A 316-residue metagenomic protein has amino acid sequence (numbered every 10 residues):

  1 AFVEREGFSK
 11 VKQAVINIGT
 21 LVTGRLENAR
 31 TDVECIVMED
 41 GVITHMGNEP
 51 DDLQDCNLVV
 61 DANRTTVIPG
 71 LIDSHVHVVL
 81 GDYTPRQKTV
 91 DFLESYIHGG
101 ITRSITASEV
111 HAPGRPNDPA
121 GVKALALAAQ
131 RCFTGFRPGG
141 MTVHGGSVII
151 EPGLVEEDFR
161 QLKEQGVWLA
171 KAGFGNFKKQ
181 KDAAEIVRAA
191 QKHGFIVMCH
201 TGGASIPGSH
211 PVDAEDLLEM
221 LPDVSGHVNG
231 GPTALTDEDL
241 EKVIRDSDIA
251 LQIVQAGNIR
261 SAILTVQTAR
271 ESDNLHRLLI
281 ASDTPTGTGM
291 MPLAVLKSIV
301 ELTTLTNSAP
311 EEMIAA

Functional and structural regions predicted by a protein language model:
A1-L53: N-terminal metal-binding scaffold of metallo-dependent hydrolase/deaminase domains
A14, G70-I72, V197-M198, I280: Residue-level marker for buried hydrophobic side chains located in beta-strands that build the well-ordered beta-sheet
C35, H45, R103-S104, L169 (+3 more regions): Residues at the N-termini of beta-strands
D61-L127: Metal-associated gating/positioning segment near the N- to mid-region
V76, I101, F174, T201 (+3 more regions): Active-site metal-binding loops of divalent metal-dependent hydrolases
F92-G121, F133-I150, E164-F177, F195-M198 (+2 more regions): Divalent metal-dependent hydrolysis catalytic cores, especially in the metallo-beta-lactamase
A128-C132, G153-L251, R260-L278: Histidine/acidic residue-rich metal-binding segments in metalloenzymes
Q267-A316: His/Asp/Glu-enriched, well-ordered alpha-helical/loop segment that forms or immediately abuts the divalent-metal
